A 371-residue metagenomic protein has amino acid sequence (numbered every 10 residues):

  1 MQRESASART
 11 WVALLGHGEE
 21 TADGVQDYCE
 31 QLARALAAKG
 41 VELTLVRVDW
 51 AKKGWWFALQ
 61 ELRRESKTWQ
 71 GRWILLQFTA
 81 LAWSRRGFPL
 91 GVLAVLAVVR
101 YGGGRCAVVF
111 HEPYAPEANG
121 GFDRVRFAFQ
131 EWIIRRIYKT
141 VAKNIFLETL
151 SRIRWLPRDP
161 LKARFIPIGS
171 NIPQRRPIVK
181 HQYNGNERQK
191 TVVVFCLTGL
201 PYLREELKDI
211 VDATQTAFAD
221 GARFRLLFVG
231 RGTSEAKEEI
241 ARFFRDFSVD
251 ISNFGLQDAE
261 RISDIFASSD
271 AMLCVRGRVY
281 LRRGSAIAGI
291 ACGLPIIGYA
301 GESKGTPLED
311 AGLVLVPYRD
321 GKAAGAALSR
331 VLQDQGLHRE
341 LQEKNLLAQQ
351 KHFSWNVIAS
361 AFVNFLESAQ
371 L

Functional and structural regions predicted by a protein language model:
G24, Q333-L366: A charged, aromatic-enriched C-terminal amphipathic alpha-helix characteristic of glycosyltransferases across folds
L93-R105, R124-N144: Membrane-proximal helix-turn-helix segments that form the acceptor-binding/catalytic region of lipid-linked
A107, A115-R136, L150, I172: Nucleotide-sugar donor phosphate/pyrophosphate-binding loop at the beta->alpha transition of glycosyltransferases
R135-K180, N186-E187, T191-L197: Donor nucleotide-sugar binding/catalytic pocket of nucleotide-sugar-dependent glycosyltransferases
N184-I240: Conserved catalytic-core segment of nucleotide-activated headgroup transferases in glycan assembly
K237-S263: Nucleotide-activated donor-binding/catalytic signature segment of Leloir-type glycosyltransferases, i.e., the conserved
F266-L281, L294: Acidic donor-binding loop of glycosyltransferase active sites
D310-K322, R330-Q335: Conserved acidic donor-binding segment of nucleotide-sugar-dependent glycosyltransferases
